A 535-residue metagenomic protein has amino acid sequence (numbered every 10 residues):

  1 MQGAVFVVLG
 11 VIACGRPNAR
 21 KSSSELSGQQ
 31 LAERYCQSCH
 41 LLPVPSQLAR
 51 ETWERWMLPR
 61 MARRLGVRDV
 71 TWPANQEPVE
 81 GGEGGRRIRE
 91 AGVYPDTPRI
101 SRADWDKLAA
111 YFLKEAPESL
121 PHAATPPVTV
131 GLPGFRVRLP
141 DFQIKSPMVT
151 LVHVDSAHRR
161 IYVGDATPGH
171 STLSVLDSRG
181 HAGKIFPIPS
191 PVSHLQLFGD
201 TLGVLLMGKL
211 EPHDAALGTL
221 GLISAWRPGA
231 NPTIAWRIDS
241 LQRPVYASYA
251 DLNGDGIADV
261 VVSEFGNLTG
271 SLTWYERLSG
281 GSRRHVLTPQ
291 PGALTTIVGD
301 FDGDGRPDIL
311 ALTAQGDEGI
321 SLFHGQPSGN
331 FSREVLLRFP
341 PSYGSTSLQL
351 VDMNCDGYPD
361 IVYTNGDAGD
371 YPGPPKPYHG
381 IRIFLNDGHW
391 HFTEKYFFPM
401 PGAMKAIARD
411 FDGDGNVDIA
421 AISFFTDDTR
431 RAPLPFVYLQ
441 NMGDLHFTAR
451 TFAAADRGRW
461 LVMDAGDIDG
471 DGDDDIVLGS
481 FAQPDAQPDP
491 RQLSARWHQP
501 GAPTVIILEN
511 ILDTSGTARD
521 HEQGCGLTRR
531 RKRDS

Functional and structural regions predicted by a protein language model:
Q2-V11: Bacterial N-terminal signal peptides
G15-P17: Bacterial signal peptide processing site
R20-L26, Y35-S535: Beta-propeller-forming repeat regions
A32: Short metal-coordination and nucleic-acid-contact micro-motifs, chiefly zinc-binding Cys/His arrays
